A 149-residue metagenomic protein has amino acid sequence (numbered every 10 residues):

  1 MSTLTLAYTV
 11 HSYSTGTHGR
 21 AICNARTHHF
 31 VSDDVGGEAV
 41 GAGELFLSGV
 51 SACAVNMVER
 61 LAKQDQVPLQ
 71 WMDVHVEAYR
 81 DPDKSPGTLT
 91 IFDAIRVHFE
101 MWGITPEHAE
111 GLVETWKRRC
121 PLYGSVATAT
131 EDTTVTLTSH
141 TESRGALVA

Functional and structural regions predicted by a protein language model:
M1-S48, E59-A149: Extended beta-strand/beta-hairpin segments
C53-A54: Alpha-helical metal-binding/catalytic segments enriched in His/Glu/Asp
